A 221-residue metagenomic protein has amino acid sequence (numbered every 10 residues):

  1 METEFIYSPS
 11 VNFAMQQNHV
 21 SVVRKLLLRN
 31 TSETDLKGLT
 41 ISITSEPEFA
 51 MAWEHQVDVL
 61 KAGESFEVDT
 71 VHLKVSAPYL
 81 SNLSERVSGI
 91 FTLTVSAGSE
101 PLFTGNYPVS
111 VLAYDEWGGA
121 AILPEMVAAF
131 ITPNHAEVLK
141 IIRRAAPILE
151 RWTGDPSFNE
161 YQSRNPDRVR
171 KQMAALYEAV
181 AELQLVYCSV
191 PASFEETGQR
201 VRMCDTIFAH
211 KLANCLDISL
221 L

Functional and structural regions predicted by a protein language model:
M1-S21, E46-F49: Low-complexity, acidic Ser/Thr/Pro/Gly-rich terminal tails and inter-domain linkers that flank the onset of structured
N18-K25, R86-I90: Short, solvent-exposed loop/turn segments enriched in Ser/Thr/Gly
L26-E33: Asparagine-centered strand-capping/turn motif at beta-strand->loop junctions
E33-G38, L102: Short acidic/proline- and small/hydrophobic-mixed sequence motifs that coincide with surface turns and coil-to-beta
S42-V87, G98-S99: Intrinsically disordered, low-complexity Pro/Gly/Ser/Thr-rich segments with frequent PxxP/GP/PP motifs and embedded
E100-N134: Short beta-strand elements
E137-A209: Secondary-structure boundary elements
K211-L221: Cysteine-centered nucleophilic/redox motifs
